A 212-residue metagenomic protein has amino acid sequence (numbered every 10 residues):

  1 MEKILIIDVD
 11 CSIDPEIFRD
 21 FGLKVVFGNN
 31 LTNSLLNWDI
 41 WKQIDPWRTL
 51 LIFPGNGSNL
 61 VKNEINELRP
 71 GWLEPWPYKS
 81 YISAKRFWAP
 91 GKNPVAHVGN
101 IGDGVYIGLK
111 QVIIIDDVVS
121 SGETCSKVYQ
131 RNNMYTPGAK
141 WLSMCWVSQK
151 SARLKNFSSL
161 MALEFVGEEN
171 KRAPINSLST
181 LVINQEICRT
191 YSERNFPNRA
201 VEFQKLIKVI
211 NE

Functional and structural regions predicted by a protein language model:
M1-W47, N195: Active-site-facing substrate-recognition patch
L5-I6, W47, W72-E74, Y129-E212: PRPP-dependent phosphoribosyltransferase catalytic core
S12-E16, N59-K62, K150-L154: Short, charged/polar "capping" segments at the starts of alpha-helices and the immediately preceding loops
W38-Q43, L68, K127-Y135: A generic secondary-structure signal
W47-G55: Short glycine-rich phosphate-binding loop at a beta-alpha junction
L50, Q111-I113: Structural motif
G57-S58, V118-C125, Q149-S151: Short acidic, S/G/P-rich loop/turn micro-motifs used as interaction or catalytic elements
N63-Q111, S120-Y129: Short, glycine/charge-rich flexible loops or terminal/linker lids adjacent to PRPP-binding catalytic cores
